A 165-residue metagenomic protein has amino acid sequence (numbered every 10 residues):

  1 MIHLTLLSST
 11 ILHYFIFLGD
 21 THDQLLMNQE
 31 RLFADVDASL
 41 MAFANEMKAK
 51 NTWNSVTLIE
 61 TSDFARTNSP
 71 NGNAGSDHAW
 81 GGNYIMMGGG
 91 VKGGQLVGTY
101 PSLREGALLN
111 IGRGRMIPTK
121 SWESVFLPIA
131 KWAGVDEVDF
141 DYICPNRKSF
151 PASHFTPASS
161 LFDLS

Functional and structural regions predicted by a protein language model:
M1-D20: Accessory "access/gating" subregions that flank catalytic or transport cores
F17-S165: Feature marks hydrolase-like catalytic cores characterized by long aromatic- and Gly/Pro-rich stretches
